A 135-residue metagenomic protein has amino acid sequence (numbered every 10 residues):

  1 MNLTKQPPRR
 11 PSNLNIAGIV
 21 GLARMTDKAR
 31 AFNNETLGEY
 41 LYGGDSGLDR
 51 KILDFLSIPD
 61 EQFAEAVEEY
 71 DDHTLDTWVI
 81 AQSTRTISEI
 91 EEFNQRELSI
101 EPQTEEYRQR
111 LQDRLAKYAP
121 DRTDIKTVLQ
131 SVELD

Functional and structural regions predicted by a protein language model:
M1-N2, E61: Short linear motifs embedded in intrinsically disordered, proline/glycine-rich low-complexity segments
N2-L41, R96-D135: Polar/charged low-complexity regulatory segments
G21-R24, L48-K51, Q62, T74 (+4 more regions): Exposed alpha-helical structural elements
L37-I80: Amphipathic alpha-helical packing elements
V67, V79, N94-E97, V132: A general structural motif at alpha-helix termini
E69-T74, R85, I100, K117: A short structural micro-motif
W78-F93, T104: Long, highly charged low-complexity segments enriched in Glu/Asp and Lys/Arg with interspersed Ser/Thr
